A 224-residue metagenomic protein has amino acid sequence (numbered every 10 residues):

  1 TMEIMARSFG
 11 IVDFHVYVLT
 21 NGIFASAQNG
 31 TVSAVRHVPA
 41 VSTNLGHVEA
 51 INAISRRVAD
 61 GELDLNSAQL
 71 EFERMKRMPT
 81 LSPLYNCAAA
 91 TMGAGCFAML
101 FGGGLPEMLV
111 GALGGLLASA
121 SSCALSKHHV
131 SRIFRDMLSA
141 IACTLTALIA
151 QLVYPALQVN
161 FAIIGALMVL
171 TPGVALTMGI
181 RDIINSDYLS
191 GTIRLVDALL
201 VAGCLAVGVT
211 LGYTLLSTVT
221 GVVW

Functional and structural regions predicted by a protein language model:
T1-L63: Soluble N-terminal domains of membrane-associated systems
I4, A53-R56, L70-R74, M178-N185 (+1 more regions): Short amphipathic alpha-helical coupling elements at transmembrane boundaries
Y17, V32-N44, R77-N86, T91 (+2 more regions): Alpha-helical transmembrane segments and immediately membrane-proximal extracytoplasmic
N44-A89: Hydrophobic alpha-helical segments and helix pairs
R74, A118-S131, A175-S190: C-terminal ends of transmembrane helices
T80-L157: Core alpha-helical transmembrane segments of integral membrane proteins
L152-W224: Generic detector of multi-pass transmembrane helix bundles and their immediately adjacent loops in polytopic membrane
